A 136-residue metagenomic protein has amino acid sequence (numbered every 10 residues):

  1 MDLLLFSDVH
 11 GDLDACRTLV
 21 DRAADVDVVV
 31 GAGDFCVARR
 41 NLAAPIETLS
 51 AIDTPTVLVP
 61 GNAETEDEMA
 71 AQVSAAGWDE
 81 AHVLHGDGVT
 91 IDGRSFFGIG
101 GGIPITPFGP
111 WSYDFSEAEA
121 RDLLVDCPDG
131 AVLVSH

Functional and structural regions predicted by a protein language model:
M1-L4: Extreme N-terminal starter segment of soluble prokaryotic enzymes
F6-I91: Core catalytic region of metal-dependent phosphoesterases/phosphodiesterases, especially metallo-beta-lactamase-like
E64-H136: Conserved catalytic scaffold of divalent metal-dependent phosphoesterases
